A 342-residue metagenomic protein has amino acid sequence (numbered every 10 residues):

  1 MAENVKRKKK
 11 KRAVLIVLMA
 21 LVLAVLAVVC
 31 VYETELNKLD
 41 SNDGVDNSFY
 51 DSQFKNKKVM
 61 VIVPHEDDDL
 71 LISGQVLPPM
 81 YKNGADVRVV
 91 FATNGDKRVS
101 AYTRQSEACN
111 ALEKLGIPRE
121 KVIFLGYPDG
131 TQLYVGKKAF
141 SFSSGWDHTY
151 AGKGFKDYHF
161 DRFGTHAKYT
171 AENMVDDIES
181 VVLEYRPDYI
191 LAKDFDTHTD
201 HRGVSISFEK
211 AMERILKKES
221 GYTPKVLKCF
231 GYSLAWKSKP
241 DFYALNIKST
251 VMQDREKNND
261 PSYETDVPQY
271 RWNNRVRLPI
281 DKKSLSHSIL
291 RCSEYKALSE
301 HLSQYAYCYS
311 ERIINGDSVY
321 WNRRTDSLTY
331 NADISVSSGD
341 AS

Functional and structural regions predicted by a protein language model:
M1-A13: N-terminal Lys/Arg-rich, disordered targeting/topogenic segments
A13-A20, L26-I206, K210-G221: Active-site beta-strand->loop->alpha-helix modules in alpha/beta enzyme cores, enriched in Gly/His/Asp(Glu)
L18-E33, V45-Y50, E107, A111-L115 (+6 more regions): The feature marks non-catalytic terminal segments
